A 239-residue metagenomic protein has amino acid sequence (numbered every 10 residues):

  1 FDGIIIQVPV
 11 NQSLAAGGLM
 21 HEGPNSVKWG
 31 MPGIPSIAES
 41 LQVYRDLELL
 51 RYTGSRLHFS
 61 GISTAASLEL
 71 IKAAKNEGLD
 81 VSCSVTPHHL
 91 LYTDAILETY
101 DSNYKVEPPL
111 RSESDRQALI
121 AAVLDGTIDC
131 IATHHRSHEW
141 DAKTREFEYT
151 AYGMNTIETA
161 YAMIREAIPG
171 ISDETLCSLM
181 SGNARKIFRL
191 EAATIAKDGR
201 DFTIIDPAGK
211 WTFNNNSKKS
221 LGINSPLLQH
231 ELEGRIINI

Functional and structural regions predicted by a protein language model:
F1-I131: Histidine/acidic residue-rich metal-binding segments in metalloenzymes
L14, W140, T212: Short glycine-rich, flexible loops that bind phosphorylated cofactors or substrates
G17, G30-M31, F147, S220-N224: Short, local alpha-helical segments
K28-G54, N103, L124-D125, D129-I131 (+1 more regions): His/Asp/Glu-enriched, well-ordered alpha-helical/loop segment that forms or immediately abuts the divalent-metal
S36, A95, S102, P109-R111 (+6 more regions): Short capping/connector residues at structural and topological boundaries
T64, H88, R136-H138, A208-K210: Short, glycine-/Ser/Thr-/acidic-enriched flexible segments
I71-K72, K143-R145, N215-S217: Short amphipathic alpha-helical segments
Y149, G199-I239: C-terminal cap of metal-dependent C-N hydrolases
